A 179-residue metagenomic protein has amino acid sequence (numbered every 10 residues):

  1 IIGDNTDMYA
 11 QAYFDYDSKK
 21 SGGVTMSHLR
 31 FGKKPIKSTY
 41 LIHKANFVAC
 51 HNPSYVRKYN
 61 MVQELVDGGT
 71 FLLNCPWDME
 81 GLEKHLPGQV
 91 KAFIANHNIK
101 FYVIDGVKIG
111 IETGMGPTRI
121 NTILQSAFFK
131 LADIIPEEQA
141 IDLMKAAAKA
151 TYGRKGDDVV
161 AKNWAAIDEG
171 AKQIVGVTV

Functional and structural regions predicted by a protein language model:
I1-V179: Active-site cofactor/cluster-binding pocket
